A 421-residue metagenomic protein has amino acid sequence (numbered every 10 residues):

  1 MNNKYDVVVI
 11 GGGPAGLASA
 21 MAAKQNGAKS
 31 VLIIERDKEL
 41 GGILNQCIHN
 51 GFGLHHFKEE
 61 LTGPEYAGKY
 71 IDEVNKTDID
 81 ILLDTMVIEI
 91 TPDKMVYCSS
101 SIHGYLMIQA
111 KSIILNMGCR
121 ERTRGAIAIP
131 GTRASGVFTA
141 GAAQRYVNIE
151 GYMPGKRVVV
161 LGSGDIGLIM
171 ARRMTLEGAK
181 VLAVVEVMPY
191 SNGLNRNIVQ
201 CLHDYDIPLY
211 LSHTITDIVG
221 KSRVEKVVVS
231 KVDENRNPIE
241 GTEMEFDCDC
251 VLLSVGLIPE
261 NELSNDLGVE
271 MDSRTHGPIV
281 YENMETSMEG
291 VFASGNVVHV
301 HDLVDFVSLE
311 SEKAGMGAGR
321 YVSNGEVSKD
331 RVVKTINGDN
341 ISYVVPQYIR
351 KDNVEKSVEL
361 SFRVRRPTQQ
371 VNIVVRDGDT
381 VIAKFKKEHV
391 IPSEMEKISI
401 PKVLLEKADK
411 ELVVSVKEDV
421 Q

Functional and structural regions predicted by a protein language model:
M1-D6, L83, G319-Q421: Rossmann-like nucleotide/phosphate-binding core characteristic of flavoprotein oxidoreductases
M1-I10, G68-R157, D233-G241, L252 (+1 more regions): FAD-binding core/adjacent interface of flavoenzyme oxidoreductases
Y5-K69, P154-Q200: Beta1-alpha1 glycine-rich phosphate/pyrophosphate-binding loop at the start of Rossmann-like nucleotide-binding domains
S30, D80, G136, K180-A183 (+3 more regions): Conserved beta-strand segments of alpha/beta enzyme cores
V74-T91, V96-C98, T175-E262, K356-H389: A Rossmann-like FAD-binding core segment of flavoenzymes
L106, L115-P208, T216-V219, R223 (+1 more regions): Predominantly flavin-linked oxidoreductase catalytic cores and closely associated redox partners
L115, V137-V147, C250-H301: FAD-site-proximal beta/loop scaffold in flavoenzymes
S294-G338: A conserved FAD-binding loop/helix module that cradles the flavin
